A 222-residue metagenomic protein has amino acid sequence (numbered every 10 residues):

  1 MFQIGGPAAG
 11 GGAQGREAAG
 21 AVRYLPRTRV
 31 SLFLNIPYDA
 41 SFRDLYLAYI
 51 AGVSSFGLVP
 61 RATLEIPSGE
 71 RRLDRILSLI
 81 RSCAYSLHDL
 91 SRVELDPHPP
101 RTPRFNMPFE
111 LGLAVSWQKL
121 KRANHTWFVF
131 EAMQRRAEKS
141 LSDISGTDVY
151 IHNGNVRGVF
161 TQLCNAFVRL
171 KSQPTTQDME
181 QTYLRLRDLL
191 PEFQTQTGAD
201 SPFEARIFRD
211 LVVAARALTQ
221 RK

Functional and structural regions predicted by a protein language model:
F2-C83, P202-K222: Conserved N-terminal substructure of TIR/SEFIR domains
N35, T63, D89, F130-E131: Conserved beta-strand segments of the P-loop GTPase G domain that flank and frequently precede/overlap
A51-S54, S78-R81, G112, S116 (+1 more regions): Surface-exposed alpha-helical segments enriched in charged/polar residues
P60, S86-L87, K121, W127: Hydrophobic beta-strand scaffold residues
E65-E110: TIR-domain catalytic/interaction hotspot
P97-A166: Cross-kingdom TIR/SEFIR domain
S140-K222: C-terminal interaction surface of TIR/SEFIR-family domains
